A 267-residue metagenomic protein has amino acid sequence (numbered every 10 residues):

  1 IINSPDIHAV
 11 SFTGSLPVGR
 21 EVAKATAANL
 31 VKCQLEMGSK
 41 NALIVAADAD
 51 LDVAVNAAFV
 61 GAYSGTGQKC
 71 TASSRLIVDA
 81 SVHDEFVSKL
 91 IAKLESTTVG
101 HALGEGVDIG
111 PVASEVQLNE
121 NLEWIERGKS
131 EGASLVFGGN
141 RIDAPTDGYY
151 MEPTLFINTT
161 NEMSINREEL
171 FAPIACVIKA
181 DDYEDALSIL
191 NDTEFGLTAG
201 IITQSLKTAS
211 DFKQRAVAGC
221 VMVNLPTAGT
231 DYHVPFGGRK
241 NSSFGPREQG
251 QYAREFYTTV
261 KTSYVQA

Functional and structural regions predicted by a protein language model:
I1-S11: A structured beta-alpha segment of the ubiquitous adenosine-cofactor-binding alpha/beta core
I2, E21-A25, K89, K213-Q214 (+1 more regions): Short amphipathic alpha-helical segments
N3, N56, S114, S188 (+1 more regions): Phosphate-coordinating loops and pocket residues in cytosolic domains that bind phosphorylated ligands
I7, I44, T98, S130 (+2 more regions): Conserved C-terminal structural/oligomerization subdomain of aldehyde/semialdehyde dehydrogenase
A9, S15-T160, V223: ALDH superfamily catalytic-core signature
